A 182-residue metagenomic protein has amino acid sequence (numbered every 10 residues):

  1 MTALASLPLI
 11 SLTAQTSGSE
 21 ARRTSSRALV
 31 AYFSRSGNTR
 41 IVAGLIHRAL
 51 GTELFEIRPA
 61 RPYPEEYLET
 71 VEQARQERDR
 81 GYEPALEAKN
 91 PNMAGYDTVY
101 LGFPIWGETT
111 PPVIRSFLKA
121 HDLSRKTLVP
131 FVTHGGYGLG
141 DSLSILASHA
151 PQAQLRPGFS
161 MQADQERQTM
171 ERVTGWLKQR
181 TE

Functional and structural regions predicted by a protein language model:
M1-S17: N-terminal export signals
R22-P59, E65, E77-E182: FMN-binding flavodoxin-like domain, especially the glycine-rich phosphate-binding loop
L68: Glycine-rich, pocket-lining loop/helix-strand segments that form or immediately flank
